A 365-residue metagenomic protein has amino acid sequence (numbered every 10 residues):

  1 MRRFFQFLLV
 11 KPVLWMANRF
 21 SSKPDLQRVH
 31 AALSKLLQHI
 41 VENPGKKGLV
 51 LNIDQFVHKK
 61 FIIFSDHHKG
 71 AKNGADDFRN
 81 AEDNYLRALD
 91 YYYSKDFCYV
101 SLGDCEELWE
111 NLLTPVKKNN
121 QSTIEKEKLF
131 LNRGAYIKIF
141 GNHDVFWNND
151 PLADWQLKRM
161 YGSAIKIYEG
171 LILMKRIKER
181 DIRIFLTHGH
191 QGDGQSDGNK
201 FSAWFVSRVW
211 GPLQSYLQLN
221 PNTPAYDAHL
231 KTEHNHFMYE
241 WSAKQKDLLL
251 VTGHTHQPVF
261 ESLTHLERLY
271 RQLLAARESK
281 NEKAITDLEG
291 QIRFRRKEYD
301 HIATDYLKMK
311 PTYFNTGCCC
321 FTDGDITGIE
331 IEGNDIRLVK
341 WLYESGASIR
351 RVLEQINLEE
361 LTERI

Functional and structural regions predicted by a protein language model:
M1-S101, C105-I365: Extended recognition/assembly regions associated with phosphoester-bond processing machinery
